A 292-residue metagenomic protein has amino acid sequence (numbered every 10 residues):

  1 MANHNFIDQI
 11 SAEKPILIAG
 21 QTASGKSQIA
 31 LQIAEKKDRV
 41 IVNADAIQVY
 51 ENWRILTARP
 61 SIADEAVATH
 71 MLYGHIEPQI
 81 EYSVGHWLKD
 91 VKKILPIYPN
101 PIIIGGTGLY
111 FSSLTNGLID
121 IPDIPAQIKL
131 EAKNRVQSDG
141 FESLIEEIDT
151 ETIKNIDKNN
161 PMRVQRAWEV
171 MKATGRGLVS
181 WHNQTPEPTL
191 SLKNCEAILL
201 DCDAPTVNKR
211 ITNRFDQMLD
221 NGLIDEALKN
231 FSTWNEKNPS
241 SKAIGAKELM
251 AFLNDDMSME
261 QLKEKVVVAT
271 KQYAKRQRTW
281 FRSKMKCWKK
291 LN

Functional and structural regions predicted by a protein language model:
M1-N292: Phosphate/pyrophosphate-binding catalytic cores of soluble transferases and nucleic-acid-acting enzymes
